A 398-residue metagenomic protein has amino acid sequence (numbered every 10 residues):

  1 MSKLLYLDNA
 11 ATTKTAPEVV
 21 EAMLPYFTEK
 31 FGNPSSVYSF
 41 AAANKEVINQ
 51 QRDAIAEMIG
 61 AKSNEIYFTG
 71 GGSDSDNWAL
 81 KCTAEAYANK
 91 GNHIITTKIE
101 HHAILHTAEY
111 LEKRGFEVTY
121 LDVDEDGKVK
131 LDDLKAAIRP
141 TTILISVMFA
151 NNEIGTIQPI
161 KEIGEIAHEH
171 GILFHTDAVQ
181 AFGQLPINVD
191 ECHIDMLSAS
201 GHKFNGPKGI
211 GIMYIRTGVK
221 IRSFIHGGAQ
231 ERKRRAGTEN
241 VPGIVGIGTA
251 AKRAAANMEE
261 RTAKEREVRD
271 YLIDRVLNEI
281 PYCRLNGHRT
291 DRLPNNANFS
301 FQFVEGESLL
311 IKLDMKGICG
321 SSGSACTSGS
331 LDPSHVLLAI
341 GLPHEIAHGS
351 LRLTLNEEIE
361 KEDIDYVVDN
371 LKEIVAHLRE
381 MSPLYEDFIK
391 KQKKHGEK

Functional and structural regions predicted by a protein language model:
M1-K398: Pyridoxal 5′-phosphate
